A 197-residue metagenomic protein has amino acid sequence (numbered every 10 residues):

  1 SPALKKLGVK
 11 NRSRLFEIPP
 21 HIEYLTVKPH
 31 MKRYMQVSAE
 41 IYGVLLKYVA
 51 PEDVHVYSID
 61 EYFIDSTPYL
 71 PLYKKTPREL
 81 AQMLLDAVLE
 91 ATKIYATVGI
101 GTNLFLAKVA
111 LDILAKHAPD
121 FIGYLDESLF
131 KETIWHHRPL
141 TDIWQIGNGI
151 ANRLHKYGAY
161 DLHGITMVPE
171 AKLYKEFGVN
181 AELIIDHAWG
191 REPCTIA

Functional and structural regions predicted by a protein language model:
S1-D186, C194-I196: Gly/Gly-Pro- and Ser/Thr-rich, intrinsically disordered tail segments characteristic of DNA damage-repair and tolerance
